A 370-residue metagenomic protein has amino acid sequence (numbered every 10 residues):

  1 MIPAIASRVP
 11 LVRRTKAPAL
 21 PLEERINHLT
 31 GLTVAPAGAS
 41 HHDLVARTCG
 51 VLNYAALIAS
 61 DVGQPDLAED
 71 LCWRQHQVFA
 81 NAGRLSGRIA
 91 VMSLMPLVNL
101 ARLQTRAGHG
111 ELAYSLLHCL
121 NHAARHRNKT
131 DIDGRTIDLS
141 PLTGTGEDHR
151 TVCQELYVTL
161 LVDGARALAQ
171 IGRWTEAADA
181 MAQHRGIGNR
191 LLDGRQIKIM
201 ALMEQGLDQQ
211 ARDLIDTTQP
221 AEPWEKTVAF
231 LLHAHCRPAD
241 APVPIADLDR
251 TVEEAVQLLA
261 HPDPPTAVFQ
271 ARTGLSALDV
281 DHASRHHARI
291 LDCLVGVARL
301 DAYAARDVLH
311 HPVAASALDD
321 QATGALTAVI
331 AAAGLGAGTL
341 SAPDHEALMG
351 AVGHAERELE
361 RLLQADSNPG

Functional and structural regions predicted by a protein language model:
M1-G50, P312-Q321, L326-G370: Extreme N-terminal leader/anchor segments
V34-G38, W73-R84, H118-K129, A178-G186 (+3 more regions): Amphipathic alpha-helical segments of tetratricopeptide repeats
R47, L85-M92, H149-L156, R190 (+2 more regions): Structural signature of alpha-solenoid helical repeat junctions
R47, Y54, M92, N99 (+6 more regions): "A position-specific structural signal for the A-helix of alpha-solenoid helical repeats
A59, L97, Q104, L168 (+3 more regions): Residue at a conserved register position within TPR or TPR-like alpha-solenoid repeats
V78, L116-L161, A178-I187: Short, flexible helix-coil linker/hinge segments at the edges of structured domains or between repeats
I199, E204-G336: Long, charge-rich C-terminal accessory regions
